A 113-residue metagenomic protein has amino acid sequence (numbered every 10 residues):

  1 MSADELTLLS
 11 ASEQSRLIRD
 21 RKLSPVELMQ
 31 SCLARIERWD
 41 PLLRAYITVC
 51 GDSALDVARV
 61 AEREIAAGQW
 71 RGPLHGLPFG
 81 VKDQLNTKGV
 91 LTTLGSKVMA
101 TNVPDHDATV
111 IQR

Functional and structural regions predicted by a protein language model:
M1-D56: An N-terminal boundary/leader segment
E5-L6, A61, A67, T92: Hydrophobic alpha-helical segments, principally membrane-spanning helices and signal/leader peptides
A11, P73-V110: Enzymes and membrane/adaptor proteins characterized by extended Gly/Ser/Thr/Asp/Glu-rich, aromatic-dotted
K22, Q69-W70, V90: Conserved SET/PR domain catalytic loop and adjacent active-site segment of histone-lysine N-methyltransferases
P41, E62, L85: N-terminal Rossmann-like NAD(P)+-binding subdomain of aldehyde/semialdehyde dehydrogenases
L42, C50, V57, V90 (+1 more regions): Generic hydrophobic, aliphatic-rich segments that mediate packing or membrane embedding
G51-H75, V81, A100, P104: Flexible, acidic active-site loops/lids enriched in D/E/S/T/G that coordinate Mg2+ and/or position polar
